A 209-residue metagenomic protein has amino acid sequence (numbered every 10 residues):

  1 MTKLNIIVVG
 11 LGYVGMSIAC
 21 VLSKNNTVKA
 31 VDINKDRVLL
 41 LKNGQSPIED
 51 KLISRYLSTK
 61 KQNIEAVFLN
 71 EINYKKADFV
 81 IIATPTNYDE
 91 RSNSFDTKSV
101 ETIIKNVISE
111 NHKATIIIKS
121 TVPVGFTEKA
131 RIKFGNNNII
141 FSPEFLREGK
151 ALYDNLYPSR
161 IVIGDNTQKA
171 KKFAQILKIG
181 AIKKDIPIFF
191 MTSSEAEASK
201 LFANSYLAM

Functional and structural regions predicted by a protein language model:
M1-Q45: NAD(P)+-binding Rossmann beta1-loop-alpha1 motif at the extreme N-terminus of oxidoreductases
Q45-A66: N-terminal glycine-rich dinucleotide-binding loop that anchors FAD/FMN and/or NAD(P) in oxidoreductases
Q62-A77: Short acidic low-complexity segments
K75-F79, H112-A114: Short acidic/histidine-rich motifs immediately flanking catalytic phosphotransfer sites in two-component signaling
V80-I82, I118: Redox-cofactor binding/interface segments in oxidoreductases and associated redox assembly factors
T84-T86, T121, T167: Short glycine-/small-residue-rich Rossmann-like dinucleotide-binding loops
Y88-K150: Rossmann-like NAD(P)(H) cofactor-binding subdomain of soluble oxidoreductases
K129-I140, R147-M209: Internal alpha-helical scaffold of NAD(P)-dependent oxidoreductase catalytic cores
